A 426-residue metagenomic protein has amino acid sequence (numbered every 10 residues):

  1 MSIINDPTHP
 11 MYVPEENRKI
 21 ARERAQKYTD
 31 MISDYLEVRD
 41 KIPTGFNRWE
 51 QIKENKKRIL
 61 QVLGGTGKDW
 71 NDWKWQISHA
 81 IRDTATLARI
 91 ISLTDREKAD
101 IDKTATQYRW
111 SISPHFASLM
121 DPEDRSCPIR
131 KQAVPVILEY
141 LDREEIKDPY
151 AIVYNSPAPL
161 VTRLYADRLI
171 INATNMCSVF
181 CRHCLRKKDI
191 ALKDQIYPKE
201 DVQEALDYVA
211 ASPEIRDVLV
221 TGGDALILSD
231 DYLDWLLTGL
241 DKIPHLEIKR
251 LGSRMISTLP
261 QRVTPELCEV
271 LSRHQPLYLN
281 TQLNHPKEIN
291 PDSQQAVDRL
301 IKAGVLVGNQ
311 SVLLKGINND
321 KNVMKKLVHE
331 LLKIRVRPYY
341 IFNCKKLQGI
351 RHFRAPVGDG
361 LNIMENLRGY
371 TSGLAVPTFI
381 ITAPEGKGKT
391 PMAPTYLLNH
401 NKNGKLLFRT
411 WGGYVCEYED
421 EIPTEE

Functional and structural regions predicted by a protein language model:
S2-R163: Flexible, acidic/Gly-rich N-terminal and inter-domain linker regions that tether and position cofactor-handling modules
D100, T104, Y108, L169 (+2 more regions): Conserved aromatic-histidine-acidic binding/catalytic patches
F116, C181, Y339: Conserved, mostly hydrophobic/aromatic
S156-P159, I170-N172, A205-Y208: Short, charged beta->alpha transition segments
R163-K199, L251: Canonical Radical SAM [4Fe-4S] cluster-binding loop centered on the CxxxCxxC motif and its immediate flanking residues
Q203-A210, I215, L226-T371: Conserved AdoMet/S-adenosylmethionine-binding subsite of the radical SAM
V218-G222: Eukaryotic intrinsically disordered, low-complexity regions
N362-E426: C-terminal accessory regions of radical SAM enzymes
